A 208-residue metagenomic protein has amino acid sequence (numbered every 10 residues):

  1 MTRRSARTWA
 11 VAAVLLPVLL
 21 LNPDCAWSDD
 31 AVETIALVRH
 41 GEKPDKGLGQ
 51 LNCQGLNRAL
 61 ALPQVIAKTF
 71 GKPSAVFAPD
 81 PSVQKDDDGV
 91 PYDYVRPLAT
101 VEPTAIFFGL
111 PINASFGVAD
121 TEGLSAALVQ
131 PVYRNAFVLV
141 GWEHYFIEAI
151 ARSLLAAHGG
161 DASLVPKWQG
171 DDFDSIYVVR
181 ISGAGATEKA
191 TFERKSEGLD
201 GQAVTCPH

Functional and structural regions predicted by a protein language model:
T2-R3, V18-L20, N135: Intrinsically disordered, low-complexity regions enriched in Ser/Pro/Gly/Gln/His and often acidic
T2-V11: Bacterial N-terminal signal peptides that target proteins for export
V11-L21: Bacterial N-terminal signal peptides
L21-A31: Bacterial Sec-dependent signal peptides at the C-terminal "C-region" and cleavage site
D29-N135, F146-H208: Active-site-proximal alpha-helix that buttresses catalytic centers in soluble enzyme cores
V138: Conserved beta-strand position immediately N-terminal to the Walker
G141-E143: Short beta-strand segments
